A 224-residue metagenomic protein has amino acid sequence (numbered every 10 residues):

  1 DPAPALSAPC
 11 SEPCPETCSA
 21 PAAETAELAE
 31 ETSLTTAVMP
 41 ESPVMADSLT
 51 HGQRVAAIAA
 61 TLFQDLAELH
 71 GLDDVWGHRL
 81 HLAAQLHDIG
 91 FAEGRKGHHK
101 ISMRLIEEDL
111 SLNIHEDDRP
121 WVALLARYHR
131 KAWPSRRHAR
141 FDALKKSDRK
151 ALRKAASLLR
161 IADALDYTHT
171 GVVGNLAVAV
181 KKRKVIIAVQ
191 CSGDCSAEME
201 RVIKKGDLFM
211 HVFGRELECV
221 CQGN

Functional and structural regions predicted by a protein language model:
A22-E24: C-terminal helical "lid" subdomain and adjoining coupling/linker elements of P-loop NTPases
V38-M45, H51, A56-V178: Divalent metal-dependent catalytic cores for phosphoryl transfer on phosphate-bearing substrates
L49, E93-K96, S196-I203: Ordered, soluble secondary-structure elements with a strong preference for glycine-centered loop motifs and nearby
L159, L165-C219: Low-complexity, glycine/alanine/valine/leucine- and proline-rich hydrophobic stretches
